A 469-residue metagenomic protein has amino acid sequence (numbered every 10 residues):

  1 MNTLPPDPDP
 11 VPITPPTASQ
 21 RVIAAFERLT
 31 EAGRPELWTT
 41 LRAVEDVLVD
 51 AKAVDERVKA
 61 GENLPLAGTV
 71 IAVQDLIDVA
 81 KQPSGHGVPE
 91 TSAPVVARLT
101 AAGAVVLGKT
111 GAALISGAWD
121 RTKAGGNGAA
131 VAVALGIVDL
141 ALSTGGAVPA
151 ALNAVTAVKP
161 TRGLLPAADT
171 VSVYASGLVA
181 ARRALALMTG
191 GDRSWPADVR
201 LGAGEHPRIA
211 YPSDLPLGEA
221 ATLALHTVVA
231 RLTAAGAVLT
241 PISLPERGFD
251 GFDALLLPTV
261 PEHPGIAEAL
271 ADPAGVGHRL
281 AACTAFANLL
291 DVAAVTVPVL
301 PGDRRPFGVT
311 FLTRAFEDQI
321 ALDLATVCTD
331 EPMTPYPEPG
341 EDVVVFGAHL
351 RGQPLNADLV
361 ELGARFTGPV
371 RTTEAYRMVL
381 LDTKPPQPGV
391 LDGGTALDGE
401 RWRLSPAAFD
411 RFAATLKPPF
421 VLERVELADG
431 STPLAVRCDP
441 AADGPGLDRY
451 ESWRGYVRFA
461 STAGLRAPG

Functional and structural regions predicted by a protein language model:
N2-T144, H226, A235-G236, T240-S243 (+2 more regions): Gly/Ser-rich catalytic/binding loops embedded in alpha/beta enzyme cores
T3-P6, P10-P12, G68, R193-E246 (+2 more regions): Gly/Ser-rich, acidic/histidine-flanked active-site/gating loops
P10-P15, D169-S176, V425: Short, well-ordered beta-strand elements within core beta-sheets of diverse protein domains
P89-L185, N288-T310: Short glycine/serine-rich loop segments
T156-H226, D323-Y336: A short helix-breaking turn/cap at a secondary-structure junction
S172-V173, V297, R305-A325, T329-D330 (+1 more regions): Short, well-ordered beta-strand elements
G204-E205, L215-L217, V229-L290, P301 (+4 more regions): Serine-dependent amide/ester hydrolase catalytic core
P301, T326-G469: Glycine-aromatic micro-motifs
